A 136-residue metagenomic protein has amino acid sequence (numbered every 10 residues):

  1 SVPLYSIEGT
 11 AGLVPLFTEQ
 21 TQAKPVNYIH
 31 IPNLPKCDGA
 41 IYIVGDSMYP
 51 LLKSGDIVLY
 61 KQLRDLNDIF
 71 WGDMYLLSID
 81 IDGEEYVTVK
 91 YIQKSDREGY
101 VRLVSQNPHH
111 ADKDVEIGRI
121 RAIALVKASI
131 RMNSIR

Functional and structural regions predicted by a protein language model:
S1-S54, R64-D68, M132-R136: Short, positionally conserved secondary-structure boundary motifs
P3, Y42, L59, T88-Y91 (+1 more regions): Residues located in well-ordered beta-strands
S6, G45, Y91-K94, A128: A residue-level detector for short acidic-glycine micro-motifs
Q22, V58, H109-A111: Short, surface-exposed beta-strand-loop junctions and turns on beta-sheet-rich folds
M48-Y49, F70-V87, Q93-R97: Short, compositionally biased
D56-I57, D73: Structural motif
Y60-K61, S78: Residue-level recognition of conserved beta-strand edge/terminus positions
R97, S105-R136: Amphipathic alpha-helical interface segments
